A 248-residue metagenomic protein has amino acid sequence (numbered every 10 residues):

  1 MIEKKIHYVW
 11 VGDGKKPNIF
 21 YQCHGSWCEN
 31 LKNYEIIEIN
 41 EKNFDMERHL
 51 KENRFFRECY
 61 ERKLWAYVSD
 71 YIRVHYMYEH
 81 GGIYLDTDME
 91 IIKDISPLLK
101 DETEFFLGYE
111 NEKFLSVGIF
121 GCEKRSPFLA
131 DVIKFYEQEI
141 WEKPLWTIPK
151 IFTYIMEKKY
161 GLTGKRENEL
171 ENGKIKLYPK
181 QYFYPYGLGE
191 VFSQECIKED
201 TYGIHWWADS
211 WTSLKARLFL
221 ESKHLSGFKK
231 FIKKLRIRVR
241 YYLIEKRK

Functional and structural regions predicted by a protein language model:
M1-S69, L85-K248: Glycosyltransferase-associated regions of secretory-pathway enzymes, highlighting luminal stem/catalytic domains
D70-G81: Small-residue hinge/turn detector
